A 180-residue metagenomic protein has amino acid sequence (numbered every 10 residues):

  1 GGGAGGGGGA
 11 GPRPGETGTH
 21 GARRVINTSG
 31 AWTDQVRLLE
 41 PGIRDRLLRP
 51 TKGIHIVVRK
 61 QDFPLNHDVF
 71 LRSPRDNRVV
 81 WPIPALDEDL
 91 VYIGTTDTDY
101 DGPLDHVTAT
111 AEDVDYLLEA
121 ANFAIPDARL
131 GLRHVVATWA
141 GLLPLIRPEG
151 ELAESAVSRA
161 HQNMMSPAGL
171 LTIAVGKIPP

Functional and structural regions predicted by a protein language model:
G1-G5, G9-R13: A conserved short coil-to-beta-strand element within the FAD-binding core of flavoproteins
G5, G18, D34, I54 (+1 more regions): Glycine-centered loop/turn positions within well-structured domains that cap or flank conserved ligand/cofactor-binding
P14-R24, T28: Core beta-strand elements of the Rossmann-like FAD/NAD(P) dinucleotide-binding domain in flavoenzyme oxidoreductases
R24, E40-I93, T98-P180: C-terminal catalytic lobe of FAD-dependent flavoproteins
N27-I43: Flavin (primarily FAD) binding-site architecture
